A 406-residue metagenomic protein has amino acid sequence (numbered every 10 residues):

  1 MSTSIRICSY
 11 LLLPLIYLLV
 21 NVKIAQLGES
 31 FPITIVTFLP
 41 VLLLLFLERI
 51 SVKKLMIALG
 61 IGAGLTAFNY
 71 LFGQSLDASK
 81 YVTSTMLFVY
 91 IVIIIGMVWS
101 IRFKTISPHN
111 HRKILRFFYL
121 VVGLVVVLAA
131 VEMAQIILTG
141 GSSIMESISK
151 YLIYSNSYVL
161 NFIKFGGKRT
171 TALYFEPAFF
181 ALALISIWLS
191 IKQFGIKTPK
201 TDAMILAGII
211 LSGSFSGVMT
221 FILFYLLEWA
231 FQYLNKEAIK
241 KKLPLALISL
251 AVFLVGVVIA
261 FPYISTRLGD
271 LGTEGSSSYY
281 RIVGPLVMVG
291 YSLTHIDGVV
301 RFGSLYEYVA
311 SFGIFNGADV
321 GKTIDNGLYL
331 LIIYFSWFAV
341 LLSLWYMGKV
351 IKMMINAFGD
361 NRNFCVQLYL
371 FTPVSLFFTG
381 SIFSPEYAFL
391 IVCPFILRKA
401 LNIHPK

Functional and structural regions predicted by a protein language model:
M1-Q74, K241, K352-A357, A400-K406: Transmembrane signal-anchor hairpin modules in multi-pass inner-membrane enzymes, especially those that act on
V41-L44, Q367-K406: Transmembrane alpha-helices of multi-pass inner-membrane enzymes
V41-L47, L76-M133, Y346, V374: Transmembrane alpha-helical segments and their membrane-water interfaces
G64-Y70, R112-Y158: Hydrophobic alpha-helical transmembrane segments
L115-G140, I163-G213, M219-A230: Alpha-helical transmembrane segments of multi-pass inner-membrane proteins
G195-T198, I222-L234, I239-S249, Y334-P373: Hydrophobic transmembrane alpha-helices and their immediate junctions
I210, S214, N316-M354: A conserved mid-to-late transmembrane alpha helix and its immediate loop/hinge that forms the functional core
I264, G269-F335: Long extracytoplasmic/lumenal interhelical loops at the membrane interface of multi-pass membrane proteins
